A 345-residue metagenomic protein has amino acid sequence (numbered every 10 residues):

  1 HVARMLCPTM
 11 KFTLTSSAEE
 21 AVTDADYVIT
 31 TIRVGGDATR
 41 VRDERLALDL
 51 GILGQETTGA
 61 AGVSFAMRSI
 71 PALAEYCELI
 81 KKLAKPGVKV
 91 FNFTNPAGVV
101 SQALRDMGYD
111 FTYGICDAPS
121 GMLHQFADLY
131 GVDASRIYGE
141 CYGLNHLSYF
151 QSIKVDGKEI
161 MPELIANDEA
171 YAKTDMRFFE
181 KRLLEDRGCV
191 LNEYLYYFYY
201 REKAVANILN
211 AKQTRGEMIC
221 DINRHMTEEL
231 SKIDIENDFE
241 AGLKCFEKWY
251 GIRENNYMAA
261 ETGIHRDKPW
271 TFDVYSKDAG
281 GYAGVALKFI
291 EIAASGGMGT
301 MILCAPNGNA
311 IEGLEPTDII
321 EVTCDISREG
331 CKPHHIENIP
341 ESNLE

Functional and structural regions predicted by a protein language model:
H1-D24, T31, G36-R40: Conserved N-terminal Rossmann-fold NAD(P) cofactor-binding segment
A3-T9, L83, G108, Y130-V132: Short helix-capping segments at alpha-helix termini
T15-S16, T94, C116: Short loop/edge segments at beta-strand edges and connector loops that shape dinucleotide/nucleotide cofactor-binding
V34-M107: Rossmann-fold NAD(P)-binding glycine/threonine-rich loop
D110-Y130: Acidic, His- and aromatic-enriched active-site or binding-groove loops in soluble protein domains that engage sugars
G131-E345: Long, compositionally biased stretches enriched for glycine and/or charged residues
